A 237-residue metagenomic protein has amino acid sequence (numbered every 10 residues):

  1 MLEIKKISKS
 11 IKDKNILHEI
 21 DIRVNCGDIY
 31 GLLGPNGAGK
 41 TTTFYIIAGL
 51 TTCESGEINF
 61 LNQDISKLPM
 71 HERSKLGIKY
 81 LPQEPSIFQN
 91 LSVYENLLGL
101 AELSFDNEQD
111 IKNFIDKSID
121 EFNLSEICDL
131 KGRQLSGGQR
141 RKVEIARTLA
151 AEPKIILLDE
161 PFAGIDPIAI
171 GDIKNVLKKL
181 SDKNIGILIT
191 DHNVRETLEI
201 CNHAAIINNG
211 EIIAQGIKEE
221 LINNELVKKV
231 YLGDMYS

Functional and structural regions predicted by a protein language model:
L2, L17-E19: Conserved structural motif at the start of ABC-family nucleotide-binding domains
L33-P35: The feature captures the beta-strand-to-loop junction immediately N-terminal to the Walker
G56-Q63, L76: Conserved ABC transporter NBD signature motif
L98, Q109-I127, K174-K178, L226: Conserved ABC ATPase "signature" region
K131-L135, Q139: Conserved ABC ATPase signature
I156-E160: Catalytic Walker B motif of ABC-type/P-loop ATPase nucleotide-binding domains
